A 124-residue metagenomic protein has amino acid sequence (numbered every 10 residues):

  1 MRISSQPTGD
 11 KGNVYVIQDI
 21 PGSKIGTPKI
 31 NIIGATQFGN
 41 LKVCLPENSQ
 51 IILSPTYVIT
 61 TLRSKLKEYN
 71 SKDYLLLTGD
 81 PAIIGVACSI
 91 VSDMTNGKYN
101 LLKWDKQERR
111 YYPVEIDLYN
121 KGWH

Functional and structural regions predicted by a protein language model:
M1-Y74, V86-H124: Long, low-complexity, Lys/Arg-enriched
G79-V86: Elongated alpha-helical scaffolds
